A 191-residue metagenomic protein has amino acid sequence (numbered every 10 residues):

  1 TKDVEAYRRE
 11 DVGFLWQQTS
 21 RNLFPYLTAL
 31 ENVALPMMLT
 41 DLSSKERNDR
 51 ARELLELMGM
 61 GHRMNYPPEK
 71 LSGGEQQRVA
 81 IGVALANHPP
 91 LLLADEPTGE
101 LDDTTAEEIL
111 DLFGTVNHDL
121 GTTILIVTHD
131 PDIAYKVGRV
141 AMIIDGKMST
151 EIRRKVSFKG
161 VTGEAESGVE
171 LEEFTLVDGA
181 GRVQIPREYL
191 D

Functional and structural regions predicted by a protein language model:
T1-G13: ABC ATPase NBD coupling module
Y26-A34: Short coil-to-helix segment of the ABC ATPase nucleotide-binding domain corresponding to the Q-loop/switch region
A34, D41, K45-R63: Conserved ABC ATPase "signature" region
P67-L71, E75: Conserved ABC ATPase signature
H88: Conserved catalytic motifs of ABC-family nucleotide-binding domains
L92-D95: Catalytic Walker B motif of ABC-type/P-loop ATPase nucleotide-binding domains
K136-M142: Conserved catalytic segment of ABC-fold P-loop ATPases
